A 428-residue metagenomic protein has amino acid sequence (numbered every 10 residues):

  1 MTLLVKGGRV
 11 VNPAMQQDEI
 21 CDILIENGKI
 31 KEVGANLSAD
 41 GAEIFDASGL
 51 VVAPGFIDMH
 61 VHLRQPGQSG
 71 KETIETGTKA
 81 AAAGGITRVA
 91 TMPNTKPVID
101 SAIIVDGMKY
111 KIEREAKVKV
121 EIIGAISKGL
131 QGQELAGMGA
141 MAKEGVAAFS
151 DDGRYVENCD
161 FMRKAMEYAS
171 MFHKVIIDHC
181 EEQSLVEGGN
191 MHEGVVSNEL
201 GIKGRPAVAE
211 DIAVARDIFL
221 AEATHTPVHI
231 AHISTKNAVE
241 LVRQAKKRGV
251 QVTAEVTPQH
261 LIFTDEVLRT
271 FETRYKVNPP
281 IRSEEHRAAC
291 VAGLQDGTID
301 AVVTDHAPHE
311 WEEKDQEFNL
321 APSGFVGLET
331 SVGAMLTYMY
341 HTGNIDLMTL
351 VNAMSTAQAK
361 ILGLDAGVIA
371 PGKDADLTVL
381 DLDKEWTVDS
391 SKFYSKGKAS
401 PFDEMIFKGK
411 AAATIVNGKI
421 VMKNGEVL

Functional and structural regions predicted by a protein language model:
M1-P54: Histidine-rich, glycine-flanked metal-binding segment
G8, I23, G28, G49 (+16 more regions): Divalent metal-coordination and catalytic microenvironments
S48-I112: Metal-associated gating/positioning segment near the N- to mid-region
M59-E72, E121-E134, K203-A207: Active-site mouth loops of central-metabolism enzymes
A102-K119, E167-D178, T330: Alpha-helix-loop-beta-strand connector modules within alpha/beta enzyme cores
Q133-V302: Histidine/acidic residue-rich metal-binding segments in metalloenzymes
E199-P227, R274, Q295-D296, D300-V302 (+1 more regions): His/Asp/Glu-enriched, well-ordered alpha-helical/loop segment that forms or immediately abuts the divalent-metal
E317-L320, H341, D374-L428: C-terminal cap of metal-dependent C-N hydrolases
